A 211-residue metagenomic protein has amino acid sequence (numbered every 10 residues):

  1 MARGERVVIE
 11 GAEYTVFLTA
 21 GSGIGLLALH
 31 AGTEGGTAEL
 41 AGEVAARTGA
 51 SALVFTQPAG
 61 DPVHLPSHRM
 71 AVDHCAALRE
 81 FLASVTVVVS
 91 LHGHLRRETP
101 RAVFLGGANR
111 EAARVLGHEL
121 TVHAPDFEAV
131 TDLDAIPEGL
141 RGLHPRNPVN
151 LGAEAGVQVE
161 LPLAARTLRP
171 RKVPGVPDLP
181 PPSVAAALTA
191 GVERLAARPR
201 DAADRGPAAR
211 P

Functional and structural regions predicted by a protein language model:
M1-R210: N-terminal catalytic or cofactor-binding beta/alpha core of small enzyme domains
